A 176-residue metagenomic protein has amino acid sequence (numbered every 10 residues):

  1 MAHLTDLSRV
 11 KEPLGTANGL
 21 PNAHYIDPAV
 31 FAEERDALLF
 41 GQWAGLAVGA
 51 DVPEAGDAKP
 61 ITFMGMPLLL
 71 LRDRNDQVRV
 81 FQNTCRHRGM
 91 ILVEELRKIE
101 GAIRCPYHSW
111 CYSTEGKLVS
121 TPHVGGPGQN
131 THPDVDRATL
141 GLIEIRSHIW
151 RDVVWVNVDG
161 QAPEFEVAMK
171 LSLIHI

Functional and structural regions predicted by a protein language model:
D6-N22: Short, contiguous pre-domain boundary segments
L7, P28-F31, A162-M169: Alpha-helix initiation and N-capping motif
P13, E33, A37, A168-S172: Residues that form generic nucleotide/phosphate-binding pockets
N22-A23, G160: A general boundary/transition motif marking the beginning of the first structured unit of a protein
A23-M66: Glycine/alanine-rich phosphate-binding loops at beta-alpha junctions
D51-G160, E166-L171: Rieske [2Fe-2S] iron-sulfur-binding domain
I174-I176: Conserved small/polar residues in nucleotide/adenosyl-binding loops
